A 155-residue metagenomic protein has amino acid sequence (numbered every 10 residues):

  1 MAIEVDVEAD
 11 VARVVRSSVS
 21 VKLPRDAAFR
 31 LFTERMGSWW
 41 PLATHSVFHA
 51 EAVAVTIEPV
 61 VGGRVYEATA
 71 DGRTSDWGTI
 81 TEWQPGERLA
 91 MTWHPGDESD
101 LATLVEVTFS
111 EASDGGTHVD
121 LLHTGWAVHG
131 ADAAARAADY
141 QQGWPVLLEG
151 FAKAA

Functional and structural regions predicted by a protein language model:
M1-E51: Hydrophobic ligand-binding cavity/cleft-lining segments
R16-S17, A52-V53, V105, A135-D139: Alpha-helical scaffold segments that form or flank carboxylate-/histidine-based iron centers
V19, L121-H123: Short, hydrophobic/aromatic-enriched beta-strand segments in well-ordered soluble domains
A28-F32, V65, I80, M91 (+3 more regions): Hydrophobic pocket/interface hotspot
T33, T103, T117: Ser/Thr-centric signal marking residues that sit in or immediately flank functional binding/regulatory motifs
E34-S75: Short beta-edge strand/loop motif at the mouth of beta-sheet-based domains
T56, Y66-D114, T124: Hydrophobic-ligand binding "helix-grip"
G125-A155: A conserved amphipathic terminal alpha-helix motif
